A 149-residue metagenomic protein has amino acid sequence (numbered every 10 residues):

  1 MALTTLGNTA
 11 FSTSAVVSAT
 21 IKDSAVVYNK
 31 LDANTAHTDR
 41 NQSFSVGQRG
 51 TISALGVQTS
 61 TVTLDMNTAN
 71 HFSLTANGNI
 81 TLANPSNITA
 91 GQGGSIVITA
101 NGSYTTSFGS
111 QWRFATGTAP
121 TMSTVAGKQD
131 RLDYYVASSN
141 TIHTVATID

Functional and structural regions predicted by a protein language model:
M1-S53: Fibrous stalk/shaft segments of extracellular and virion attachment machinery
T4, S43, D65-N67, G127: A generic structural signal for short, non-catalytic loop/turn and secondary-structure boundary residues
L6, V16, I21, V26 (+4 more regions): A generic structural motif
F11, V16, N67-H71, N87 (+1 more regions): Short capping/connector residues at structural and topological boundaries
T13-S14, A19, S24, Q58-T61 (+2 more regions): Glycine-centered loop/turn motifs
D39, V62, A83-P85: Short, flexible, glycine/charge-rich loop motifs used to bind or transfer phosphoryl groups or to couple energy/partner
Q48-N70: Transition segment at domain starts
L74-D149: Acidic, glycine/polar-enriched metal-coordinating patches/loops that mediate binding to polyanionic ligands
